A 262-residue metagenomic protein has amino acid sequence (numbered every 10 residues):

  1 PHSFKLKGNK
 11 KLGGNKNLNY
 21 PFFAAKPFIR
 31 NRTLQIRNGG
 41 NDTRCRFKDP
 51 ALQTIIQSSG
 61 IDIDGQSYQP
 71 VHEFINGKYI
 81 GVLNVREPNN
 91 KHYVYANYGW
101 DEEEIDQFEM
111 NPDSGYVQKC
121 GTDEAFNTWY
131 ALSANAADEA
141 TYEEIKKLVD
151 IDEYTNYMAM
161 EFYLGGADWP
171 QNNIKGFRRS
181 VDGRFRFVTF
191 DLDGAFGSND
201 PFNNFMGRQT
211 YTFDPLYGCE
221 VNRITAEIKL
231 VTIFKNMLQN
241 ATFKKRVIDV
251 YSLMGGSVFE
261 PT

Functional and structural regions predicted by a protein language model:
P1-T262: Catalytic-core segments of enzymes that bind and process phosphorylated/nucleotide-bearing substrates
